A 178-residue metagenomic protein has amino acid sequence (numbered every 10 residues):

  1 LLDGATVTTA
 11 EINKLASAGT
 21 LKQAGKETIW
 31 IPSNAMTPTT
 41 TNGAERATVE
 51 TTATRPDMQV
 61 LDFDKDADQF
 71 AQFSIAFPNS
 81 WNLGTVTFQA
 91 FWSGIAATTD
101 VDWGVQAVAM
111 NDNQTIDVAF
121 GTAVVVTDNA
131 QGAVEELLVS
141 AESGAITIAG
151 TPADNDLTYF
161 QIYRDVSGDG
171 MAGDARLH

Functional and structural regions predicted by a protein language model:
L1-G25: Fibrous stalk/shaft segments of extracellular and virion attachment machinery
L21-K65: N-terminal leader/pro-regions and domain N-caps
D64-S80, T85: Short beta-strands within extracellular/lumenal beta-sheet-rich domains
N79-L83, S93-V101, N111-N113, G168-D169: Extended, low-complexity, turn-rich repeat/linker tracts enriched in Gly/Pro/Ser/Thr and Asp/Glu that occur
T98-G104, D174-L177: Short coil-to-beta strand junction motifs in C2/discoidin
Q114-T151: Extracellular carbohydrate recognition and processing domains and analogous Trp-centered ligand-binding platforms
G150-V166: Noncatalytic modules at the cell exterior or secretory-pathway interfaces, chiefly beta-strand-rich lectin/adhesion
Y163-H178: Proprotein-processing/basic-patch segments
